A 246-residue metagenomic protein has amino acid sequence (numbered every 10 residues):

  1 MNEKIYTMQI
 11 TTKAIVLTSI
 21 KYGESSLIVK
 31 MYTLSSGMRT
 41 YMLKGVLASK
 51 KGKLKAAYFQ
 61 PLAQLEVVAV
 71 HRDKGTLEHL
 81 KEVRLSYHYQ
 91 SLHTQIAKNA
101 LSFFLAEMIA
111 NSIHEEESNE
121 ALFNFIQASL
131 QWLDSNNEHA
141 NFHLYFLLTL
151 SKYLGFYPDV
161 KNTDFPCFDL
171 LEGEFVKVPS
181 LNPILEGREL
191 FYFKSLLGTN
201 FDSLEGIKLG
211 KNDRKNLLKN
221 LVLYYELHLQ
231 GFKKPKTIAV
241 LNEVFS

Functional and structural regions predicted by a protein language model:
N2-I28, Y32-S246: Non-catalytic alpha-helical scaffolds and adjoining flexible linkers that form interface surfaces for assembly
